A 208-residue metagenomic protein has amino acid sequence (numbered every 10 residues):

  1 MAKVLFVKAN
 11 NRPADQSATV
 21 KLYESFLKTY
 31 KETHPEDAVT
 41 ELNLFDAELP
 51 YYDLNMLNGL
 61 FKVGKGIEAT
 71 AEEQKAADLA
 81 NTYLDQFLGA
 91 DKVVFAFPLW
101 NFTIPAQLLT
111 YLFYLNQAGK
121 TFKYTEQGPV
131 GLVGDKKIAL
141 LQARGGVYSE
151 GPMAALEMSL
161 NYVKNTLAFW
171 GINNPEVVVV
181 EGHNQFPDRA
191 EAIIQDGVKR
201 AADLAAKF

Functional and structural regions predicted by a protein language model:
M1-F97, F102-A106, T110-F113, Q117 (+1 more regions): N-terminal beta1-alpha1-beta2 submodule of the flavodoxin-like/Rossmannoid cofactor-binding fold
K3, A38, K136-I138, N174: Residues at the starts of beta-strands that form the adenosine-phosphate
A9, A143, V180: Cofactor-binding loop segments of dinucleotide-utilizing enzymes, especially the Rossmann-like FAD- and NAD(P)+-binding
N11-A14, G146-V147, N184-Q185: Short histidine/acidic/glycine/proline-rich micro-motifs that form metal- and phosphate-coordinating active-site loops
A118-Y124: Substrate-gripping "pore-loop 1 plus following alpha2 helix"
Y124-F169: Short, glycine-/small-residue-rich phosphate/pyrophosphate-handling segment
E150-F208: Glycine-rich phosphate/pyrophosphate-binding loop and the adjoining helix
